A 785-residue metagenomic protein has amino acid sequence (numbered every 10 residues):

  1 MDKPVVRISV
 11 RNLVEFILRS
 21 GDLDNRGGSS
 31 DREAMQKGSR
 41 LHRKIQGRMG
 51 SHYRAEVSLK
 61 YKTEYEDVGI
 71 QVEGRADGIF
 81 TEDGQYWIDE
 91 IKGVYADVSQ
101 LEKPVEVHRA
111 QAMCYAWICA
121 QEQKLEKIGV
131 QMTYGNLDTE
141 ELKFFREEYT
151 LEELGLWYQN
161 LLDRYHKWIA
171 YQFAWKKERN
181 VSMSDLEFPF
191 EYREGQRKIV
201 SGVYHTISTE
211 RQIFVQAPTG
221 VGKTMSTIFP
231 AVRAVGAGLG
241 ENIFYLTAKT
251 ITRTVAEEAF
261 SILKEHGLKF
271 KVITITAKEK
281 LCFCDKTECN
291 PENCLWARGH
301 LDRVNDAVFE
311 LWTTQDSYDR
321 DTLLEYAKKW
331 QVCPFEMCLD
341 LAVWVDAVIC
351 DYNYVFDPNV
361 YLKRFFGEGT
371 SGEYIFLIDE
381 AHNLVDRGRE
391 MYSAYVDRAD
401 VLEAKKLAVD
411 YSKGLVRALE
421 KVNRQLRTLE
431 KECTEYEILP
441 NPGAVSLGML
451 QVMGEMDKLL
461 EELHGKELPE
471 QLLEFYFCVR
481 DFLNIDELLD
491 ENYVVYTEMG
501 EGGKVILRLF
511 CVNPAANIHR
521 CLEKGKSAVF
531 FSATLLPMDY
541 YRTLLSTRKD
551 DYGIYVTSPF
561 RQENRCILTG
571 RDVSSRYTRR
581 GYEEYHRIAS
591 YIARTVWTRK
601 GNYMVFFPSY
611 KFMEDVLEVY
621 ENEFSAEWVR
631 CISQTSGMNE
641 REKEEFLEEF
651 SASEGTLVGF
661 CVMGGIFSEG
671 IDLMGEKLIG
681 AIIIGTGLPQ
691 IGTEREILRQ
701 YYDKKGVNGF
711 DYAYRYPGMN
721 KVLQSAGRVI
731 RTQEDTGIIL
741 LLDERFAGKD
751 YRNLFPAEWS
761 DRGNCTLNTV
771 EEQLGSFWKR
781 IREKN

Functional and structural regions predicted by a protein language model:
M1-G84: Metal-dependent nuclease catalytic cores that hydrolyze phosphodiester bonds in DNA/RNA, characterized by
Y61-G155: Mg2+/Mn2+-dependent nuclease catalytic core
A174-Q216: Conserved pre-motif I regulatory segment
L186-E187, L239-V348, F356, R424-L439 (+2 more regions): A substrate-engagement module of RecA-like helicase motors
S208-P230: Walker A/P-loop
T227, T254, K328-A347, D351-M456 (+2 more regions): Signature of the SF2 helicase/ATPase Hel1-core->accessory helical subdomain module
L323-V348, N359-F366, K458-S574, R579 (+3 more regions): A contiguous, basic/glycine-rich beta-loop/short-helix subdomain that forms a polymer-engagement track
R571-E583, T635-F746: Conserved RecA-like P-loop NTPase helicase motor core
